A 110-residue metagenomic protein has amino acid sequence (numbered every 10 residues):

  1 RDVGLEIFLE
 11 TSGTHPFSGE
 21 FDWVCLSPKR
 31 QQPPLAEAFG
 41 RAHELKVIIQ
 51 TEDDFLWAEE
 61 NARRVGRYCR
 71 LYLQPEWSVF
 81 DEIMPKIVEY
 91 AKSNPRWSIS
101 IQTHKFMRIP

Functional and structural regions predicted by a protein language model:
R1-P110: Conserved AdoMet/S-adenosylmethionine-binding subsite of the radical SAM
